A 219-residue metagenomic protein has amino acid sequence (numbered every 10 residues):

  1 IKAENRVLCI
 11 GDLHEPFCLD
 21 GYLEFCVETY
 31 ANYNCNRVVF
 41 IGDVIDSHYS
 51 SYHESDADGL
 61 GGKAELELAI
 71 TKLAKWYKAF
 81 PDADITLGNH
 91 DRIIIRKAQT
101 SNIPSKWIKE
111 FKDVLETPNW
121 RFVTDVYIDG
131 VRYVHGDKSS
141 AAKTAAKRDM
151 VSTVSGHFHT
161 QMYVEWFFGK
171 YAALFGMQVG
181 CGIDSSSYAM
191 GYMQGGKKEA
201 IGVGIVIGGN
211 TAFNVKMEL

Functional and structural regions predicted by a protein language model:
I1-L8, V126-R132: Beta-strand-turn-beta hairpins that frame and shape the catalytic cleft of phosphate-ester-processing enzymes
K2-A3, A79, A146-R148: Short hydrophobic "helix-edge" motifs at membrane interfaces and signal-peptide entry regions
N5, I10-L115: Core catalytic region of metal-dependent phosphoesterases/phosphodiesterases, especially metallo-beta-lactamase-like
P81-A83, T124, G202: Generic beta-strand structural signal
A83, P118-R121, V131, L174: Short, conserved active-site loop motifs that form the nucleotide-linked donor/cofactor pocket
I85-H90, F122, V215-E218: Acidic carboxylate-rich catalytic motifs and surrounding loops in phosphoryl-/glycosyl-chemistry enzymes
K112-I128, S140: Short acidic low-complexity segments
D129-M217: Conserved beta-sheet core of the metallophosphoesterase superfamily
